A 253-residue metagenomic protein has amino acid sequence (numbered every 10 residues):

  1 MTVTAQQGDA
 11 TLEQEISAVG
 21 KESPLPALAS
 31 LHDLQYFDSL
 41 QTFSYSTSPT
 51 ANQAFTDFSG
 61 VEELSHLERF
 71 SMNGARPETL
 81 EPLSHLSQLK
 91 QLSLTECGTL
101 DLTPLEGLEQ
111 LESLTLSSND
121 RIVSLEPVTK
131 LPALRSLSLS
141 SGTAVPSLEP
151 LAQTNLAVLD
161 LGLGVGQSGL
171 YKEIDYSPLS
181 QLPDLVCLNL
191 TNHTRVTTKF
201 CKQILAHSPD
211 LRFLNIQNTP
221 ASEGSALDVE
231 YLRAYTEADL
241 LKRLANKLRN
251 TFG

Functional and structural regions predicted by a protein language model:
M1-G60, H66-P104, Q110-P178, D184-G224 (+1 more regions): Concave beta-strand-loop units of leucine-rich repeat
